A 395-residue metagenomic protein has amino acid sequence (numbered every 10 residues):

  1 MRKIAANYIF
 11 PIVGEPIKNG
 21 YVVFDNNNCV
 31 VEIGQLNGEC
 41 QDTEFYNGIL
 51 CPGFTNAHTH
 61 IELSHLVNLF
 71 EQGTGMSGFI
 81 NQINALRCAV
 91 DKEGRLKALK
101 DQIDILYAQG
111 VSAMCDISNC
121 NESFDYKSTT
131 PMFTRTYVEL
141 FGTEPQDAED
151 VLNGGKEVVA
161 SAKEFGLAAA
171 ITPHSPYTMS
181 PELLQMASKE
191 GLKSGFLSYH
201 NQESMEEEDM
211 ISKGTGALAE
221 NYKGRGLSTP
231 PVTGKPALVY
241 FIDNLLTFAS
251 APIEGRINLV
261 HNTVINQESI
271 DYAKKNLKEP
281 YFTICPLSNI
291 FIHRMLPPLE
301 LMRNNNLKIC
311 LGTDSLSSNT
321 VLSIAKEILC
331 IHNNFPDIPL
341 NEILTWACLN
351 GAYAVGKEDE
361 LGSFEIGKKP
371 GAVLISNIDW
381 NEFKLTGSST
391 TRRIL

Functional and structural regions predicted by a protein language model:
M1-G20, N306, C348-L395: Active-site microenvironment of metallo-dependent hydrolases
R2-A6, N26, G34-G78, K100 (+1 more regions): Replace "His-x-His-based motif
V23, I49-L50, H65-P131, N153-E164: Alpha-helical scaffold segments that flank or form the walls of functional sites
T55-A57, M114-C115, T134-V138, A169-P173 (+4 more regions): Hydrophobic faces of well-ordered beta-strands that scaffold small-molecule active sites in alpha/beta enzyme cores
H65-K97, R135-V138, M205-E254: Active-site gating loops and adjacent loop-to-helix segments of metal-dependent hydrolytic enzymes
P131-T134, E190-F196, A251-R256, Y272-T283 (+1 more regions): Glycine-enriched alpha-helix->loop->beta-strand junction motifs that scaffold or abut catalytic
T172-S188, L259-V264, I290-H293: Active-site glycine- and acidic-residue-rich loops that bind and position anionic ligands or nucleotide-like cofactors
A219, M295-N377: His/Asp/Glu-enriched, well-ordered alpha-helical/loop segment that forms or immediately abuts the divalent-metal
